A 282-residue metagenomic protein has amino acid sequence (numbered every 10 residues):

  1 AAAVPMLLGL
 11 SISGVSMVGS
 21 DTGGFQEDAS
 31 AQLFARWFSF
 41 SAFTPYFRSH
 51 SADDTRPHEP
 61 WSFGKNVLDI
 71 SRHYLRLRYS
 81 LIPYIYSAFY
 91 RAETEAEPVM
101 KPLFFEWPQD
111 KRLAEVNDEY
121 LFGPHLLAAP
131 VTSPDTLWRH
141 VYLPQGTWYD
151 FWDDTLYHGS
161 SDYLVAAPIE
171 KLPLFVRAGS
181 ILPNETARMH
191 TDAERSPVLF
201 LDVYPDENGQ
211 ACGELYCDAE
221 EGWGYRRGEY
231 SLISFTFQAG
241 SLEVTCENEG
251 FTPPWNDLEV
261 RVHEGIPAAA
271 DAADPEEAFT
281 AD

Functional and structural regions predicted by a protein language model:
A1-E170, R177, E221: Catalytic-domain carbohydrate-binding cleft regions of carbohydrate-active enzymes
Y46, F104, S234-T236, G250 (+1 more regions): Intrinsic disorder/low-structure terminal segments
S87, D150, H158, L164 (+5 more regions): Compositionally biased, intrinsically disordered low-complexity regions enriched in proline and serine
K171-D274: Accessory, solvent-exposed terminal regions and/or long lumenal/extracellular loops of proteins
A273-A281: Compositionally biased, non-globular sequence tracts
